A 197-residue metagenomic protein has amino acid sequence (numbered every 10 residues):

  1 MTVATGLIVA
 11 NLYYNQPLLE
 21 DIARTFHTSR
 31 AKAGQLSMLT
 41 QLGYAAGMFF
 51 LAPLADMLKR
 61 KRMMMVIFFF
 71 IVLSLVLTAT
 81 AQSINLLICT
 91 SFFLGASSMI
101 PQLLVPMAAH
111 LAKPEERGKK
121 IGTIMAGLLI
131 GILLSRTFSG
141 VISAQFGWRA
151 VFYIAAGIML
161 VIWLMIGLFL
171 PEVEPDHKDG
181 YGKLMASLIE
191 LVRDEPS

Functional and structural regions predicted by a protein language model:
V3-R30: Extracytoplasmic
Y13, Q41-F49, M99, I132-L133: Residue-level signature of mid-helix packing/kink "hotspots" within the transmembrane helices of 12-pass Major
A46-I84: Conserved MFS/SLC helix-loop-helix module at the cytosolic interface between two early adjacent transmembrane helices
S74-T78, L94, I166: MFS-fold secondary transporters
L86, P114-E116, K120-L170: Helix-loop-helix hairpin linking two adjacent transmembrane segments in secondary transporters
T90-G127: Cytoplasmic helix-loop-helix junction between adjacent transmembrane helices in 12-TM secondary transporters
P171-S197: Juxtamembrane intracellular "pre-TM" segments in multi-pass secondary transporters
